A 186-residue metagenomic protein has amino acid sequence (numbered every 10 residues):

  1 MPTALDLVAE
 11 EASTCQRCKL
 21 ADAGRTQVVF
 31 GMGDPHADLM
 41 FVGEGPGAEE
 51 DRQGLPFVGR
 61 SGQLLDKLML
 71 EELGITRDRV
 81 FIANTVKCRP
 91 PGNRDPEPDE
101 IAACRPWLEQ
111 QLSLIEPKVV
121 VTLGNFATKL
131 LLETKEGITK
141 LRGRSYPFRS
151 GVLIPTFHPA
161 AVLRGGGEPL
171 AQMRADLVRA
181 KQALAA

Functional and structural regions predicted by a protein language model:
M1-A186: A polyanion-binding, active-site-adjacent surface
